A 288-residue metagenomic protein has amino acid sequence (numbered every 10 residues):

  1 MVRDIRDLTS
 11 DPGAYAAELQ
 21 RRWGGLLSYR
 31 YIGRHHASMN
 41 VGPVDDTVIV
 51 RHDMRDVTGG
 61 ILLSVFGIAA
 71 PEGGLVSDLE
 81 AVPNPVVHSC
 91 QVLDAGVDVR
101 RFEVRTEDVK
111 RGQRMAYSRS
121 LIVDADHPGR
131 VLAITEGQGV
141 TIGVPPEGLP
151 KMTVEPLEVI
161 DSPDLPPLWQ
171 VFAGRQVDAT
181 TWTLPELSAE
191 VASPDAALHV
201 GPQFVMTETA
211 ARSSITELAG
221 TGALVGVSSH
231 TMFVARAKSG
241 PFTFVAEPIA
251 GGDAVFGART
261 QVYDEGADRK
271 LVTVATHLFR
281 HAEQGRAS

Functional and structural regions predicted by a protein language model:
M1-H88, D98-V99, R119, G129 (+1 more regions): Hydrophobic, helix-prone linear segments
M1-T47, G137-V191: Non-catalytic linker/capping segments at the edges of enzyme domains
V2-S10, I68, E72, V82-P83 (+5 more regions): HotDog/MaoC-like acyl-thioester-processing domains
R30-H36, V86-L93, Q170-A173, V227-M232 (+1 more regions): Short structured motifs
V48-I61, E186-L198, Q203: A short interface-forming secondary-structure element
V48-V50, V92-L93, L187, F233 (+1 more regions): Hydrophobic residues in beta-strands and at strand termini
I61-N84, H199-L224: Active-site helix/loop of acyl-thioester processing domains in fatty-acid/polyketide metabolism, spanning hotdog-fold
T209-E247: Glycine/small-residue-rich hydrophobic helix-like segments
